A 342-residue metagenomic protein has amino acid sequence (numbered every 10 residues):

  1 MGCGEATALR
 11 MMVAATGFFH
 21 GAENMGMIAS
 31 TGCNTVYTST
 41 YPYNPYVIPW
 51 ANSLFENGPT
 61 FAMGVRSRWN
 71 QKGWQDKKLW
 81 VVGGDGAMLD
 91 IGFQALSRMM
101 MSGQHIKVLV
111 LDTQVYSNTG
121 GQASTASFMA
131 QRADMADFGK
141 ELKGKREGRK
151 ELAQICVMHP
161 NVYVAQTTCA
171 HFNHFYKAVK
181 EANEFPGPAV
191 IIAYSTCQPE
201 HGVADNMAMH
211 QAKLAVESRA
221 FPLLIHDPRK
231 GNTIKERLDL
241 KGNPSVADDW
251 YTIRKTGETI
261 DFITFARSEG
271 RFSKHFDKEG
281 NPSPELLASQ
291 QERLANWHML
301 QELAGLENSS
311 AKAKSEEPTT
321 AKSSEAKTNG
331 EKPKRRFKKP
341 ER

Functional and structural regions predicted by a protein language model:
M1-G4, P49-N57, M88, K140-G144 (+5 more regions): Catalytic cores of large soluble enzymes that bind and process phosphate-bearing ligands
M1-L79, W297-P318, G330, R335: Thiamine diphosphate
G26-A29, D85, I191: Short hydrophobic beta-strand segments
C33, G84-A87: Active-site metal-binding loops of divalent metal-dependent hydrolases
R68, M88-D90: Active-site-adjacent loop/helix micro-motif of nuclease/hydrolase catalytic cores
Q75-W80, D90-D249: Glycine-rich ThDP/TPP pyrophosphate-binding loop and its adjacent helix/strand module within ThDP-dependent enzymes
S195-R342: Flexible, low-complexity linker and terminal segments
